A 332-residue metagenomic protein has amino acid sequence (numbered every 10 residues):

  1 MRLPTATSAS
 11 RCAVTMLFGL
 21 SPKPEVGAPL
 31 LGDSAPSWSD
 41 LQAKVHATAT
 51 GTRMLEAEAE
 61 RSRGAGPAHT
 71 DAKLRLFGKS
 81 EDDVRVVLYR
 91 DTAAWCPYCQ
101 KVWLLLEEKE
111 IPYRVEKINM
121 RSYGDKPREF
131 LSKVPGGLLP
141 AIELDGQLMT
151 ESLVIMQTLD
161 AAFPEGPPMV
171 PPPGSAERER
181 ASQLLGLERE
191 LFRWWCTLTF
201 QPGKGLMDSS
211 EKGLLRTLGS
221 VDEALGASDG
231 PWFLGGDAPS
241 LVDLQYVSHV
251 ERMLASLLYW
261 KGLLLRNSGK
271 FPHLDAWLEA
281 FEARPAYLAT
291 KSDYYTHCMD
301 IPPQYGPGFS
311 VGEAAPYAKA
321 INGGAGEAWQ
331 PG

Functional and structural regions predicted by a protein language model:
M1-T15: N-terminal chloroplast transit peptides
M16-L234, G306-F309, A314-G332: GST-like domain detector, emphasizing the conserved glutathione-binding G-site in the N-terminal thioredoxin-like
M120-Y123, G235, L263, Y294-D300: Short amphipathic alpha-helical segments embedded in low-complexity Lys/Glu-rich regions
P172-P173, D208-L215, L257-A276: Short alpha-helical "patches" and their helix-cap loops
S210, L214, V242-M253, L278 (+1 more regions): Internal, well-ordered interaction modules that form the hydrophobic cores of assembly/scaffold domains in eukaryotic
G230-P231, L254-K261, A286-K291: Substrate-binding/catalytic groove segments of enzymes that remodel or degrade extracellular structural polymers
G236-W260, N267-H273: GST superfamily/GST-like fold recognition
G269-Q304: A contiguous, mid-protein "functional segment" used to position or interact with cofactors/ions or partner subunits
